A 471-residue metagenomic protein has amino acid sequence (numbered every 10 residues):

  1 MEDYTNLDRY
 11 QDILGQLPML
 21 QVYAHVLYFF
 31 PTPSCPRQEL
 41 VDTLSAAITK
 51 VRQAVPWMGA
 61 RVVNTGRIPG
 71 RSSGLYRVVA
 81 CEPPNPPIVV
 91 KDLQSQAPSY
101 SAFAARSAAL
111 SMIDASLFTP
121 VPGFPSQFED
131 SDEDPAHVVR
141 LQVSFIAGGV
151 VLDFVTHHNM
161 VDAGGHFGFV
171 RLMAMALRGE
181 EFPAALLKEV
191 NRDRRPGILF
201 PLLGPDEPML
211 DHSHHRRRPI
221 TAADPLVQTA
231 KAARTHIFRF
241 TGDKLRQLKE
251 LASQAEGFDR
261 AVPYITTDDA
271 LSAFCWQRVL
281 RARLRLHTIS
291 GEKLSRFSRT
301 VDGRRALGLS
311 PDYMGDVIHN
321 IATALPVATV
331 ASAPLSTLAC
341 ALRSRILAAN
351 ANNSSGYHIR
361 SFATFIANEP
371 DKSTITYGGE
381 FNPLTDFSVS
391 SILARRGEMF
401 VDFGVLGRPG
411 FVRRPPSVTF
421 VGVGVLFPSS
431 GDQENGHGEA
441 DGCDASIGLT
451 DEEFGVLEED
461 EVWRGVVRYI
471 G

Functional and structural regions predicted by a protein language model:
M1-L203, E250, T267-T288, S388-G471: Non-catalytic N-terminal regions of enzymes
L20-T32, S72-P98, Q228-T235, G303-I346 (+1 more regions): Acyl/amide activation-and-transfer machinery of modular secondary-metabolite enzymes
P36-L40, H157, V161-G165, I237-F240 (+3 more regions): Short amphipathic alpha-helical molecular recognition features
V62-P83, R299-V301, R305, A363-P383 (+1 more regions): Short, structured protein-protein interaction patches enriched in aromatics and acidic/basic residues, typified by
P201-V262: Flexible, P/S/T/G-rich "lid" or insertion loops adjacent to the active sites of thioester-utilizing
G257, D316-F400: Helical lid/core segments from catalytic subdomains that handle acyl or acyl-like groups
F258-T329: Hydrophobic, mid-to-C-terminal alpha-helical segments
